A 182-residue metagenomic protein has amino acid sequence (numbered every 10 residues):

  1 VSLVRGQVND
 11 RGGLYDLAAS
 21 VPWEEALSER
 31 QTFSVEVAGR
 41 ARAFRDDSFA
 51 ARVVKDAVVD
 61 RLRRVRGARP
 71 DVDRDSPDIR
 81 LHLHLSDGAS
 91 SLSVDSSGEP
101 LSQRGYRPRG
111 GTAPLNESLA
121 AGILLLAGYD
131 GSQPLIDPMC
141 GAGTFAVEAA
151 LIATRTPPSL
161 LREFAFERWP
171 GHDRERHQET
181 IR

Functional and structural regions predicted by a protein language model:
V1-I79: Non-catalytic nucleic-acid substrate-recognition regions in nucleic-acid-modifying enzymes
R42, D46, G111, D137: Conserved aromatic-histidine-acidic binding/catalytic patches
F49-A51, G98, A150-T154: Short, glycine/charged-enriched secondary-structure capping and boundary segments
L92-G128: SAM-dependent Rossmann-like transferase core, predominantly class I methyltransferases with a strong bias toward
L115-R182: Conserved S-adenosyl-L-methionine
